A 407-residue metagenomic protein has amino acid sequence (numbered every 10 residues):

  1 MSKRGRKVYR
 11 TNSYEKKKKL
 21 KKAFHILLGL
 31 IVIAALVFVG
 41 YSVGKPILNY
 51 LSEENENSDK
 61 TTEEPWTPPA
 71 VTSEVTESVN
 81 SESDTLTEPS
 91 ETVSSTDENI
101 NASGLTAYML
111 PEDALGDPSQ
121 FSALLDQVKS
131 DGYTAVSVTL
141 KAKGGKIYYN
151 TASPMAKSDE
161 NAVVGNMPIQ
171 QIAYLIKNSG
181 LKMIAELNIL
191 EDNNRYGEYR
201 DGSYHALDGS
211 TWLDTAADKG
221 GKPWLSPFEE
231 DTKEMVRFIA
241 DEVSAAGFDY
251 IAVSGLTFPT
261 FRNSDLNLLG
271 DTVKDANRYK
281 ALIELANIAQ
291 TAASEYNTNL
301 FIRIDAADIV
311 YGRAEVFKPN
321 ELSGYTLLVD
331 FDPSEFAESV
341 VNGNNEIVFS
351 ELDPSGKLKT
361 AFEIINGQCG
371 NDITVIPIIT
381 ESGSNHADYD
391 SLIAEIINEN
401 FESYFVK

Functional and structural regions predicted by a protein language model:
M1-F24: N-terminal Lys/Arg-rich, disordered targeting/topogenic segments
Y41, K45, N49, G324-K407: Substrate-binding cleft of secreted/luminal carbohydrate-active enzymes
P46-G104: N-terminal, intrinsically disordered, polar/charged segments of Gram-positive cell-envelope systems that serve as
E98-M109, L190-D241, D390-I393: Active-site-adjacent "subsite" loops/lids of carbohydrate-active enzymes
S119-I147, E242-S254, L322-L328, E395 (+1 more regions): Catalytic domains of carbohydrate-active enzymes, especially glycoside hydrolases
Y133-N166, L266-N267: Aromatic-lined carbohydrate-binding/catalytic grooves of carbohydrate-active enzymes
A135-S137, G165-A216: Glycine-rich, aromatic-flanked loop segments that form ligand/cofactor-binding clefts across common enzyme folds
K182-E191, A252-S254, Y279-E315, G367-G383: Aromatic-lined carbohydrate-recognition surfaces of secreted/lumenal glycan-active proteins
